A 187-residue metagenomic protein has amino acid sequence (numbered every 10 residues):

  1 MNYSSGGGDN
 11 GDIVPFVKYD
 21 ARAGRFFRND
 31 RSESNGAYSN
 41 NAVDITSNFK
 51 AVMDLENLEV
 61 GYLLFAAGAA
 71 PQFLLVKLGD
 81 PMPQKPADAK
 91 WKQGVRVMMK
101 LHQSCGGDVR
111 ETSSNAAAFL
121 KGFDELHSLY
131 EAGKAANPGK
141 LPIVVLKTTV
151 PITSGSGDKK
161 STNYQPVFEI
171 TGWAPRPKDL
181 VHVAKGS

Functional and structural regions predicted by a protein language model:
M1-D108, S156-L180: OB-fold ssDNA-binding interfaces and closely related basic DNA-contact patches used across DNA replication/repair
L64-G68, R110-A116, G133-N137: A generic short-segment signal for beta-strand/edge and adjacent turn/coil regions
K92-E131: Short acidic, glycine/tyrosine-flanked loop/strand segments centered on an H-E-D-like triad
E125-V145: Short nucleic-acid-contacting surface segments enriched for D/E, G, S/T with interspersed K/R
K147-T149: Mixed-charge, glycine-accented linear interaction segment located at domain edges/termini
L180-S187: Glycine- and charge-enriched low-complexity intrinsically disordered segments
